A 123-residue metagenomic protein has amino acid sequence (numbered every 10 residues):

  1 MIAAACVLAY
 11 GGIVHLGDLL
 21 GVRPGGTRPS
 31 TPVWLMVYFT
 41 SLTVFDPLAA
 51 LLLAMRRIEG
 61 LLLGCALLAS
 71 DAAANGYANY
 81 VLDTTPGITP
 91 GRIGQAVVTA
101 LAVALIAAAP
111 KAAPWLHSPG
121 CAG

Functional and structural regions predicted by a protein language model:
M1-G123: Topology signature of small-to-medium multi-pass alpha-helical membrane proteins
